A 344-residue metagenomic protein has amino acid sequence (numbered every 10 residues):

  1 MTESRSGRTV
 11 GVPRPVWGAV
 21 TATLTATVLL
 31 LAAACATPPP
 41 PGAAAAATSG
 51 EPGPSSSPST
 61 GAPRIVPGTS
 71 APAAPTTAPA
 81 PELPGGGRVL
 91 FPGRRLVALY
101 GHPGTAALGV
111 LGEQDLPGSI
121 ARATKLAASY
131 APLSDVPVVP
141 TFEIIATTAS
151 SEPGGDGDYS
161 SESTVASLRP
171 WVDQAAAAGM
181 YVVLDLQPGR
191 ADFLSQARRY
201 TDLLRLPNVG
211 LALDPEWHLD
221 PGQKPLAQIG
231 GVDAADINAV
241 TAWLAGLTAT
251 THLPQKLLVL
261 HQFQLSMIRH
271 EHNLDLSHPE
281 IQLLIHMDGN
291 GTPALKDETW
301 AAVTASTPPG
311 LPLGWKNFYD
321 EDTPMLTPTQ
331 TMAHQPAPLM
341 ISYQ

Functional and structural regions predicted by a protein language model:
T2-P39: Secretory targeting and sorting signals
L30-P54: C-terminal region of N-terminal signal peptides and the immediate post-cleavage residues of exported proteins
G50-G53, P58-P117: N-terminal module-boundary/linker segments of secreted carbohydrate-active enzymes
V89-P92, T124-P137, V172-A177, Y200-N208 (+2 more regions): Acidic (Asp/Glu)-rich catalytic clusters
R95-G101, P140-I144, V182-L186, P207-L213 (+4 more regions): Hydrophobic faces of well-ordered beta-strands that scaffold small-molecule active sites in alpha/beta enzyme cores
L99-V172: N-terminal carbohydrate-binding/catalytic regions of secreted carbohydrate-active enzymes
D192-L204, I268-L274: Distinct, well-ordered alpha-helical segments
Q228-Y343: Surface-exposed substrate-engagement region within the catalytic domains of secreted or surface-exposed extracellular
